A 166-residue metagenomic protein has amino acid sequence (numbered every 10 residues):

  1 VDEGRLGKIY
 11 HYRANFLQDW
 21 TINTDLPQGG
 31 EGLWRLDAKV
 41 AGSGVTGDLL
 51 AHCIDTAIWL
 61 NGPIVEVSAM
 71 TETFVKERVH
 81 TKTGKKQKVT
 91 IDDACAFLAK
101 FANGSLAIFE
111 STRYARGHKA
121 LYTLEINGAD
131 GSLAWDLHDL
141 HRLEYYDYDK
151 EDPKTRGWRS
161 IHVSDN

Functional and structural regions predicted by a protein language model:
V1-V89, L143: Predominantly a Rossmann-like dinucleotide-binding segment in NAD(P)-dependent oxidoreductases
I9-Y12, A69, I108-S111, W135-D136: Beta-strand scaffold of nucleotide-dependent catalytic cores
N23-T24, T46, G117-K119, D136: Alpha-helix N-cap/helix-start motif
V45, L49, C95-F97, S105: Glycine/small-residue-rich pyrophosphate-binding loop that anchors the diphosphate of NDP-sugar donors
A51, E110-K119: Glycine-rich phosphate/pyrophosphate-binding beta-alpha loops
W59, K76-A96, K100-N103, L124-E125 (+1 more regions): C-terminal glycine/acidic-rich active-site capping loop/insertion
T71, S111-R113, D130: Short, well-ordered turn and helix-capping elements at secondary-structure junctions
